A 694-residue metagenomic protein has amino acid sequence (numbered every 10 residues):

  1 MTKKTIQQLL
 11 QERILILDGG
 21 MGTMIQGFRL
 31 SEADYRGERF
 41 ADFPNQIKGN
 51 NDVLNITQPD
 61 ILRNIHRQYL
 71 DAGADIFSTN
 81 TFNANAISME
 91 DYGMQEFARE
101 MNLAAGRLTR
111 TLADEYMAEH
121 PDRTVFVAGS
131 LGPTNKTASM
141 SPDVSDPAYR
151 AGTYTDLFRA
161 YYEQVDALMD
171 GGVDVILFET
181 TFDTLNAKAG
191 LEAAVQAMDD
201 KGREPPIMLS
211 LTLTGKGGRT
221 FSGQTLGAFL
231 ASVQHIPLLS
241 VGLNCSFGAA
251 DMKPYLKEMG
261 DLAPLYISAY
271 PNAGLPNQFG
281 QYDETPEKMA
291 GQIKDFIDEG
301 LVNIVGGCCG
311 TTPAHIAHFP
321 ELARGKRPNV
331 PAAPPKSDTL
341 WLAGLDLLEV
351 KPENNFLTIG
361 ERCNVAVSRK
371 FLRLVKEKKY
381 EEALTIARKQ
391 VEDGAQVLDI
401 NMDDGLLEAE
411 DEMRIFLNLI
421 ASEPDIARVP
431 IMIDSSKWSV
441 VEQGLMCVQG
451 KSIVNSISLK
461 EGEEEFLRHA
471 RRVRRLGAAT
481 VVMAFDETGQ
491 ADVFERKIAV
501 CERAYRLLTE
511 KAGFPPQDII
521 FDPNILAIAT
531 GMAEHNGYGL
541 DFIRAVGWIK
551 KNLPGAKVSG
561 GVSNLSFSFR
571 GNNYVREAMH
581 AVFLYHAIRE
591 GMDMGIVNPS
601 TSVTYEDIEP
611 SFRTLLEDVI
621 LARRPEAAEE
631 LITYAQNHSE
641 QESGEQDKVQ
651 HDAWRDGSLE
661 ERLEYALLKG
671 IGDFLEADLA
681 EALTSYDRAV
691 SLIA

Functional and structural regions predicted by a protein language model:
M1-A694: Domain-level signal for soluble alpha/beta catalytic cores
